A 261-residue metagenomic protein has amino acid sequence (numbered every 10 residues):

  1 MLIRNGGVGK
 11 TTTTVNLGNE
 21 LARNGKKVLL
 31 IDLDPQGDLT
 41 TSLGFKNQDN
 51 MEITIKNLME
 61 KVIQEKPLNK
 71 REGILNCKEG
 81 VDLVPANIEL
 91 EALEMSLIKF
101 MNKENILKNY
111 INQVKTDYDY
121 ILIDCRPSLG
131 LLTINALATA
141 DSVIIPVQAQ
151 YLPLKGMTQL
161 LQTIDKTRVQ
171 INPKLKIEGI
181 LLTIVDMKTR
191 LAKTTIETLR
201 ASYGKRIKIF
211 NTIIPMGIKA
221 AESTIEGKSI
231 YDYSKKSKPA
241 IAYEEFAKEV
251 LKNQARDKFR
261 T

Functional and structural regions predicted by a protein language model:
M1-T261: P-loop NTP-binding core
